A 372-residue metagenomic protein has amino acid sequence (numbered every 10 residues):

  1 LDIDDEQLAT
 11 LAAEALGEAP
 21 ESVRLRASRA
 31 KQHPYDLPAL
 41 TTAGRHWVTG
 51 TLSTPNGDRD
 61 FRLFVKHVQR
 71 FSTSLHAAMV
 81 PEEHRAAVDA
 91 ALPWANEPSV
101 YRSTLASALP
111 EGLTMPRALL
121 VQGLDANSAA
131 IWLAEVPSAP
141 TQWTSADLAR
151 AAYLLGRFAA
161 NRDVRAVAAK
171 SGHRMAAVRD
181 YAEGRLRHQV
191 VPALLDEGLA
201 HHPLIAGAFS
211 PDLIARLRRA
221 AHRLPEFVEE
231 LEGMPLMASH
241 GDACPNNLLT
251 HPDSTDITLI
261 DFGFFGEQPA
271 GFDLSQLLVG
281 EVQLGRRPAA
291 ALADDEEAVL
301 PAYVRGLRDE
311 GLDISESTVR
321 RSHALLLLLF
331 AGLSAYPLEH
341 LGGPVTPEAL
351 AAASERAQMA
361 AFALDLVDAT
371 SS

Functional and structural regions predicted by a protein language model:
L1-L124, H251-I257, G271: Conserved NTP-binding catalytic cores of kinases and kinase-like/nucleotidyltransferase enzymes across multiple kinase
A86-A87, S99, G271-E310, L327-T346: Active-site activation/catalytic loop segments of kinase-like enzymes and analogous catalytic loops in related
M115-A118, Q122-G123, R165-Y181, S315-R320: Short, glycine/acidic-rich hinge or "gate" loops at secondary-structure transitions that mediate conformational
S128-P137: Conserved short submotifs of the Hanks-type protein kinase catalytic core that shape the nucleotide-binding pocket
V136-A149, L154-R157, V164-H240, P252: ATP-dependent phospho-/nucleotidyl transfer catalytic cores
C244-G280: Catalytic activation segment of kinase domains across protein kinase-like and atypical kinase folds
G311-L327: All-alpha amphipathic helical-bundle segments outside canonical DNA-binding/catalytic cores that form hydrophobic
L325-S372: ATP/Mg2+ or Mg2+-diphosphate-binding catalytic cores that bind nucleotide phosphates or diphosphates via glycine-rich
